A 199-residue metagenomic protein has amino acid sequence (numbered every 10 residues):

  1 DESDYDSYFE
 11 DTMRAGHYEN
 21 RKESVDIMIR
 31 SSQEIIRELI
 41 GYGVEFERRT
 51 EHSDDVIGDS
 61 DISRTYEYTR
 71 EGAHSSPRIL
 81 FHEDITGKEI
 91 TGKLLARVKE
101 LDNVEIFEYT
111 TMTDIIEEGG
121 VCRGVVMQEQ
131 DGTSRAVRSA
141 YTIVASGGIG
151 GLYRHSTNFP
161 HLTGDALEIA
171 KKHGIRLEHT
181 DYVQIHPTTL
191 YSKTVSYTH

Functional and structural regions predicted by a protein language model:
D1-S7, R48, E83-Y197: Residues forming the flavin
D1-V44: Redox-cofactor-proximal catalytic regions of oxidoreductases
D6-E10, I62-Y68, R138-A140: Short hydrophobic/aromatic-rich motifs at helix boundaries and adjacent loops
G16-E19, R70-R78, S146-G148: Gly-rich Lys/Arg/Thr-decorated short loops/hinges at beta-loop-alpha junctions or inter-strand turns that position
E19-K22, D26, F81-I85, T157: Charge-dense, low-complexity intrinsically disordered segments
R30, V56-Y68, I115-E117, H161 (+1 more regions): Short secondary-structure boundary/hinge segments and terminal tails
E34-E45, T50-H52, V121-V126: Short, mixed-charge, low-aromatic patches
R48-H82: Terminal amphipathic helices with adjacent charged low-complexity linkers/tails
